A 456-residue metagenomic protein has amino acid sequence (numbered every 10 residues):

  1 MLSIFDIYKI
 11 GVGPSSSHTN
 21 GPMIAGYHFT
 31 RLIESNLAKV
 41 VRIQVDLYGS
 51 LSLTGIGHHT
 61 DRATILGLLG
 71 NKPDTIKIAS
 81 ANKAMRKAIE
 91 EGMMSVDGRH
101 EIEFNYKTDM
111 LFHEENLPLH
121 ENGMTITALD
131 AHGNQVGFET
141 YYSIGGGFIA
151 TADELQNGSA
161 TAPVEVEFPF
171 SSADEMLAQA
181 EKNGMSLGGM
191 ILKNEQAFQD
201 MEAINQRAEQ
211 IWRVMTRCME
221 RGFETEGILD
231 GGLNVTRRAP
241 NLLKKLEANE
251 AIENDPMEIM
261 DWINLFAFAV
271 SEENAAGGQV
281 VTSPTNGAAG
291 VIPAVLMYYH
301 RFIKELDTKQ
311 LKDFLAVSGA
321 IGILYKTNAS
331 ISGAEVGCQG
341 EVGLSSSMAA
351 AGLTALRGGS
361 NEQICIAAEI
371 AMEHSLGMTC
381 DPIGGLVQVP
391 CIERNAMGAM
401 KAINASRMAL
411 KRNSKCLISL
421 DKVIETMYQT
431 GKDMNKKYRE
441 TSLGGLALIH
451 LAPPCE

Functional and structural regions predicted by a protein language model:
L2-F5, H28, S35-R99, F104 (+5 more regions): Structured, active/binding-site neighborhoods that engage oxygen-rich ligands
Y8-G26, A276-V295, C338-S346: Conserved phosphate/anionic-ligand binding catalytic regions in large, soluble enzymes, centered on
S17-E34, P293-E305, A350-G358: Alpha-helical support elements that line or immediately flank enzyme active sites and cofactor-binding pockets
I65-M85, H113, G343, M348-A355 (+3 more regions): C-terminal domain-closing interface element
P73-I252: C-terminal regulatory domains involved in ligand/effector binding and gene-expression control
Q199-G333, G337, G445-E456: Accessory "access/gating" subregions that flank catalytic or transport cores
L306, V317, I323-A396, M408-L417: Hydrophobic alpha-helical bundle architecture
L417-E456: Extended hydrophobic packing segments that form well-structured cores
